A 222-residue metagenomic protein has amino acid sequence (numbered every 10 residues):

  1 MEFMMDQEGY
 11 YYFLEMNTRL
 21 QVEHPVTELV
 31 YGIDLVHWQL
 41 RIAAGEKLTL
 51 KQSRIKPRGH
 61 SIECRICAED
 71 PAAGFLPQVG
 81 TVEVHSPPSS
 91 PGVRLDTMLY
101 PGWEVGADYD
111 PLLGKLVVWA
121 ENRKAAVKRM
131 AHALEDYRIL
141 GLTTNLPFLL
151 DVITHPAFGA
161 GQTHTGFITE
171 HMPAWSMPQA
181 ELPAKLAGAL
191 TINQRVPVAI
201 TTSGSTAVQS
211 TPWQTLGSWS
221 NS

Functional and structural regions predicted by a protein language model:
M1-Q21: Conserved metal-phosphate-binding beta-hairpin within the catalytic cores of diverse ATP-dependent phosphoryl-transfer
M4, Q21, P25-S222: Catalytic cores of soluble metabolic enzymes centered on carboxylation/carboxyl-transfer
